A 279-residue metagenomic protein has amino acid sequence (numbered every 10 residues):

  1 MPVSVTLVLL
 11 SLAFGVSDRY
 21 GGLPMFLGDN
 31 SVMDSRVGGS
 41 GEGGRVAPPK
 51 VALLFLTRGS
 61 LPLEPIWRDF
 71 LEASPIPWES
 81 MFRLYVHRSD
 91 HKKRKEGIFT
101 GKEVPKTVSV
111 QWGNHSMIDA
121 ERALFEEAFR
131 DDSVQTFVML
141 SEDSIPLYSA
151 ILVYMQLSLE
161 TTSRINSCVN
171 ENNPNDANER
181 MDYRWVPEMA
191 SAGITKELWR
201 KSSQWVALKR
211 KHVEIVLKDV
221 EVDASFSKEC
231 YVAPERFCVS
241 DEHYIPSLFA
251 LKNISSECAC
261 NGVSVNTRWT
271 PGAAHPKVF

Functional and structural regions predicted by a protein language model:
M1-F279: ER/Golgi luminal nucleotide-sugar-dependent glycosyltransferases, focusing on the catalytic module
